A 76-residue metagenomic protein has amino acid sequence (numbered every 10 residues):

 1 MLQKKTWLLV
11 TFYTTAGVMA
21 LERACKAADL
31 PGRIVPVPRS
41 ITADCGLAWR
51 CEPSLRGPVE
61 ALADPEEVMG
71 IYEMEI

Functional and structural regions predicted by a protein language model:
L2-T11: Short glycine-/aliphatic-rich beta-strand segments at the starts of folded cytosolic domains
Y13-P31, G57: Short amphipathic alpha-helix segments
A24, S40, C51: Basic nucleic-acid-binding interfaces
P31-V37, G70: A short linear hydrophobic-aromatic micro-motif
V37-R39, I76: Short, ordered loop/turn segments at secondary-structure junctions
R39-L47: Short, charge-patterned binding micro-sites
A48-I76: C-terminal structural segments of small proteins and small subunits
